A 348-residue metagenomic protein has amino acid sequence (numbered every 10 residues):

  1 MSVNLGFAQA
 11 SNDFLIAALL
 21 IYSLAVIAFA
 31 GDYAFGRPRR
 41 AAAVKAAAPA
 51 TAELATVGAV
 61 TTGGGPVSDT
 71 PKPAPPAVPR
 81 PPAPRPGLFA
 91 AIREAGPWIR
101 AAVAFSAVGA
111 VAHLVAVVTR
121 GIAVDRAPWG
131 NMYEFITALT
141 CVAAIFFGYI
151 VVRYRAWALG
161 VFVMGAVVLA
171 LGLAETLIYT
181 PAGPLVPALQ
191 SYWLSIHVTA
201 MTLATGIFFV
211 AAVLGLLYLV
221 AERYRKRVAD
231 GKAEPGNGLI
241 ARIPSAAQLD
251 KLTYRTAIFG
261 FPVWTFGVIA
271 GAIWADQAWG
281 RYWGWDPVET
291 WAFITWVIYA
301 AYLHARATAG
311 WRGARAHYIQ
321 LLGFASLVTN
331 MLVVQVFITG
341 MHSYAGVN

Functional and structural regions predicted by a protein language model:
M1-G280, G284-N348: Polytopic transmembrane helical bundles with strong interfacial aromatic enrichment
